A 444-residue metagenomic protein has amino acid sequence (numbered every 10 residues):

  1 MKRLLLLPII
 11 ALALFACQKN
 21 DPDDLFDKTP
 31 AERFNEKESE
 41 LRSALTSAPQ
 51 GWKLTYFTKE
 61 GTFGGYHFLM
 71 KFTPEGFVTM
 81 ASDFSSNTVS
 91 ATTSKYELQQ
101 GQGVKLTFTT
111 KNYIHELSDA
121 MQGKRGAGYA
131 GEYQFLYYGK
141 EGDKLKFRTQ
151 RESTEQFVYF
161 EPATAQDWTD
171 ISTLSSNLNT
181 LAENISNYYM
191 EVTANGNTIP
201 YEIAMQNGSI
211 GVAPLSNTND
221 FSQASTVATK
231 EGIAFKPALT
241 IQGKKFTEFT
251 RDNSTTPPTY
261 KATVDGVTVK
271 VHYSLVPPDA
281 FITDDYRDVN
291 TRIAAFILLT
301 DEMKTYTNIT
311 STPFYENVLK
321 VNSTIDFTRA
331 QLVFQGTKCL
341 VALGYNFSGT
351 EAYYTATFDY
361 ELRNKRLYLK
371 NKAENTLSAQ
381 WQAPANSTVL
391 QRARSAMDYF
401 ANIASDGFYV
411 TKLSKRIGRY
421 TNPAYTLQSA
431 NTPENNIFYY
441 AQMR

Functional and structural regions predicted by a protein language model:
K2-P8: Sec-dependent signal peptide recognition, specifically the positively charged N-region followed immediately by
A13-A16: C-terminal motif of bacterial Sec signal peptides marking the signal peptidase cleavage site
Q18-T107, K140, T154, T164-Y188 (+1 more regions): Acidic/polar, low-complexity intrinsically disordered N-terminal segments immediately downstream of a Sec signal
E60-G103, N195-I233, I309-T376: N-terminal glycine/threonine-rich, aromatic-flanked beta-hairpin/loop signature
T107-A130, E231-K245, A373-Y409: An anionic, turn-rich surface loop/hairpin at beta-sheet edges that serves as a generic interaction/coordination patch
M121-V192, N308, T312-K320, I403-A404 (+1 more regions): A charged, solvent-exposed segment within the mature domains of Sec-exported extracytoplasmic proteins
A163-Q335: Acidic, serine/threonine- and glycine-rich low-complexity intrinsically disordered segments that serve as flexible
L275-R444: Extended, amphipathic alpha-helical scaffolds
